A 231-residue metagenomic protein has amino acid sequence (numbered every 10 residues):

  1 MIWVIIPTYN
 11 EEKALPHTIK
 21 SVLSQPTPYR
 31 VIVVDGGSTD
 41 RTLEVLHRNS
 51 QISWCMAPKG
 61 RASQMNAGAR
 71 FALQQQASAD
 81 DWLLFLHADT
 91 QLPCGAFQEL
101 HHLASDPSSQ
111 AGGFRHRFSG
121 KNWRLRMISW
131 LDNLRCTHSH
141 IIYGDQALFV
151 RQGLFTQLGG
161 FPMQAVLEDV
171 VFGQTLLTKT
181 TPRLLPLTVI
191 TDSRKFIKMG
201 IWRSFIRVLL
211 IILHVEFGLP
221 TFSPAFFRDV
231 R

Functional and structural regions predicted by a protein language model:
I6, K20, P28-G37: Short beta-strand/loop segment that forms part of the nucleotide-sugar
N10-S24: Short, well-formed alpha-helical segments that are part of the catalytic scaffolds of diverse glycosyltransferases
K13-H17, D40-R48, G95: Acidic helix N-cap motif at the loop->helix transition within catalytic regions of sugar-transfer enzymes
D35-L43, D89-Q91: A conserved acidic beta->alpha catalytic loop
L43-F71, Q75: Conserved donor nucleotide-binding strand/loop of the catalytic core
L83: Short aromatic/hydrophobic "clamp" motif used to bind/position activated sugar donors
C94-R124: Conserved donor NDP-sugar-binding/catalytic core segment of glycosyltransferases
Q174-R231: Hydrophobic helical membrane-anchoring modules
